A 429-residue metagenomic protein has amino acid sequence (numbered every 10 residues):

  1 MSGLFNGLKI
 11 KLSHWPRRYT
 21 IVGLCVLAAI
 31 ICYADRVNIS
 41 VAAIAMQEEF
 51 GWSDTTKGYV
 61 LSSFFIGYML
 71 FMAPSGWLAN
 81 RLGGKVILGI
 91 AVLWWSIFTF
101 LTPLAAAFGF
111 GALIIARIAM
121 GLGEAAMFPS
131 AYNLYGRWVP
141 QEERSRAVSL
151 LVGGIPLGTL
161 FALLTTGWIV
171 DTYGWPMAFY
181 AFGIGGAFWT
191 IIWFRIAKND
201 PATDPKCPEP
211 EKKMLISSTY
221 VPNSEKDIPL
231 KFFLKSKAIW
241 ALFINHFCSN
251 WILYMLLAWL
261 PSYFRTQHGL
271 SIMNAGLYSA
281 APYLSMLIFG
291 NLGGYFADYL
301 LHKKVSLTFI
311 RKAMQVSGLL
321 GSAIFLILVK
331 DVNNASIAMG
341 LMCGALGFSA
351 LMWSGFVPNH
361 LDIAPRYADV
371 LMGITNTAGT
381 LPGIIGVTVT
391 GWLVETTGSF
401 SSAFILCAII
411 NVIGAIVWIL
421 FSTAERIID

Functional and structural regions predicted by a protein language model:
T20-D54, L256-P261: Extracytoplasmic
I39-S40, S236-N291, W353, V357: Extracytoplasmic gate region of multi-pass secondary transporters
S62-W77, A280-G293: Central cavity-lining transmembrane alpha-helices of secondary-active solute carriers, predominantly the Major
L70-F110: Conserved MFS/SLC helix-loop-helix module at the cytosolic interface between two early adjacent transmembrane helices
L93-A107, V316, L320-N333: C-terminal ends and interior cores of transmembrane alpha-helices in multi-pass membrane transporters/permeases
F98, F110-A125, F325, I337-M352: Hydrophobic core of transmembrane alpha-helices in multi-pass small-molecule transporters, especially MFS/SLC-type
A116-I155: Cytoplasmic helix-loop-helix junction between adjacent transmembrane helices in 12-TM secondary transporters
L151, I155-D204: Helix-loop-helix hairpin linking two adjacent transmembrane segments in secondary transporters
